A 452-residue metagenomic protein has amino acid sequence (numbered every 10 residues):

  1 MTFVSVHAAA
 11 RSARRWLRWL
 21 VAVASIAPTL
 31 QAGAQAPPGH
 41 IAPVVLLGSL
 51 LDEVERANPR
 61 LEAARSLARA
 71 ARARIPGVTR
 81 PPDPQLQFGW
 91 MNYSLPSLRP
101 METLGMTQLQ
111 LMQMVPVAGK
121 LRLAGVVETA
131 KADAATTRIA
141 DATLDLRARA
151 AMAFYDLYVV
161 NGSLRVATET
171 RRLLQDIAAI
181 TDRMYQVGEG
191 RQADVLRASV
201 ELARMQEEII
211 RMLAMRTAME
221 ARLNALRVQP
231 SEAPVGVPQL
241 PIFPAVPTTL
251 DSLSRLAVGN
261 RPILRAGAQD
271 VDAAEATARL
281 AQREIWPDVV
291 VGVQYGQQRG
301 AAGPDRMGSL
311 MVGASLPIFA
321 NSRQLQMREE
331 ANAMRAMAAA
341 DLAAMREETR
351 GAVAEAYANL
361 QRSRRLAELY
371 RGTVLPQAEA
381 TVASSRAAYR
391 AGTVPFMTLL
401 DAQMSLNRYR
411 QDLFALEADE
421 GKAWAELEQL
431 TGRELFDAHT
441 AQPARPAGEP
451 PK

Functional and structural regions predicted by a protein language model:
T2-R11, R15-R18, A142-V258, A356-N359 (+2 more regions): Periplasmic alpha-helical coiled-coil/stalk elements that build and connect Gram-negative outer-membrane
W16-P28: Bacterial N-terminal signal peptides
Q35-V45, I210-R255, D288-V290, P395 (+1 more regions): Short, solvent-exposed, mixed-charge loop/turn linkers that connect secondary-structure elements
P43-L50, P84-D141, S252, R265-M345 (+2 more regions): Small/polar-residue-enriched beta-strand and adjacent coil segments characteristic of outer-membrane beta-barrel
V54, L111, L157, L223 (+4 more regions): Hydrophobic/aromatic residues within transmembrane alpha-helices of membrane transport systems, especially the TMDs
P59-S97: N-terminal, post-signal-peptide region of Sec/Tat-exported proteins
A63-V78, A142, L146-A167, D176 (+5 more regions): Amphipathic alpha-helical coiled-coil segments
V126-T129, Q192-V200, F396-M404: Short, charged, amphipathic alpha-helical segments
